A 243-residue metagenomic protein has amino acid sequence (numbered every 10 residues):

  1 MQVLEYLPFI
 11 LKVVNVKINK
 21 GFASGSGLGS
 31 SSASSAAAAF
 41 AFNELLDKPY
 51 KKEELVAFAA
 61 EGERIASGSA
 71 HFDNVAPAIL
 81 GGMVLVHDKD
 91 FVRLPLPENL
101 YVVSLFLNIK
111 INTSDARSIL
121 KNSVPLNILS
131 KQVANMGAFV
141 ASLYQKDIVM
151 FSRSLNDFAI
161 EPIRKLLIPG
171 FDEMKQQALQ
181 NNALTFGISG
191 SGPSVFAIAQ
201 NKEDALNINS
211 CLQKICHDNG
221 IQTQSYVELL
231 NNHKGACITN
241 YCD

Functional and structural regions predicted by a protein language model:
M1-A66, L179: Anion-binding (especially nucleotide phosphate/pyrophosphate-binding) glycine-rich loop and adjoining beta-alpha core
N19, S152-L155, I188-S189: Short beta-strands and strand-loop turn motifs
G21-S24, D157-I160, P193: A short, flexible beta-alpha/helix-coil linker loop
A38, Q132-N135, I188: N-terminal alpha-helical segment
K51-N181, K202-D243: ATP-dependent small-molecule kinase catalytic core of the GHMP/sugar-kinase superfamily and closely related
F72, I188-P193: Short Gly/Ser/Thr- and Asp/Glu-enriched loop/turn motifs at secondary-structure junctions
T185-S189, V227: Short beta-strand
S194-A199: Short beta-strand->loop micro-motif that forms the acidic, two-metal-ion catalytic signature in nucleotide-processing
